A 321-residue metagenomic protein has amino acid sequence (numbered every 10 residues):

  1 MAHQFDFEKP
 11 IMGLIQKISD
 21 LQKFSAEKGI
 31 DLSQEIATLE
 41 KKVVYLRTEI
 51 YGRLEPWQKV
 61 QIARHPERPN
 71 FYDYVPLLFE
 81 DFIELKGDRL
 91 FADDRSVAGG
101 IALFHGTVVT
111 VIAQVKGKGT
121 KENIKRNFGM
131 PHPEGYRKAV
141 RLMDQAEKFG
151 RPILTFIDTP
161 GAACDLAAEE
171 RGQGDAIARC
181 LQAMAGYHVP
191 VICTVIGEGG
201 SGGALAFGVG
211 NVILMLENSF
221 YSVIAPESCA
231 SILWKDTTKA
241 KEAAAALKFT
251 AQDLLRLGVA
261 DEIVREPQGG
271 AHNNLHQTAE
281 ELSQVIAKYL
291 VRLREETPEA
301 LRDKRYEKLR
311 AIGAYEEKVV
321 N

Functional and structural regions predicted by a protein language model:
M1-V108, H276-N321: Intrinsically disordered, low-complexity segments enriched in small/flexible residues
L14, E55, V111, D158 (+3 more regions): Terminal peptide-recognition signature
S25, V60-A63, I124-F128, G269-H272: Short hinge/gating elements
L32-E35, G135-Y136, C229: Short, motif-level signal for alpha-helix interfacial/capping segments enriched in acidic residues and aromatics/proline
G52, F91-D93, G99, F104-F156 (+2 more regions): Glycine-rich beta-alpha loop segments
R89-A92, G100-L103, D144, L205-A206 (+2 more regions): Replace "in large, NTP-powered and nucleic-acid-processing enzymes" with "in large, NTP-powered factors and other
I157-A287, V291, E295: Conserved catalytic cores of soluble enzyme domains, especially glycine-rich substrate-binding beta-alpha loops
